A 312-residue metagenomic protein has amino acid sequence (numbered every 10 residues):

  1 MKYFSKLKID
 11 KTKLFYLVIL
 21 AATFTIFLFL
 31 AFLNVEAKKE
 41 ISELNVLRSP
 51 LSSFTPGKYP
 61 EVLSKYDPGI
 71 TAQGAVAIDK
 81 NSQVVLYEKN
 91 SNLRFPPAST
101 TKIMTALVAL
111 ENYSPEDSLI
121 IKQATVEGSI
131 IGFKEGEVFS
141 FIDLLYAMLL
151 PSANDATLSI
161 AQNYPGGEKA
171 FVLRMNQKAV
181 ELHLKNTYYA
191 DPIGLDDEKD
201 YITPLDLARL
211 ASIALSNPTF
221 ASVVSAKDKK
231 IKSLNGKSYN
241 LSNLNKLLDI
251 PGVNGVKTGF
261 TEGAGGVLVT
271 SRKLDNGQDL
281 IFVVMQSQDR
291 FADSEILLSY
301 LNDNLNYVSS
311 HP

Functional and structural regions predicted by a protein language model:
M1-E36: Gram-positive cell-envelope targeting signals
K2-D10, V35-L205, S212-P218: Active-site-adjacent loops and short helices of periplasmic peptidoglycan-processing enzymes
F15-L17, F29-A37, L184-K185, E198-Y201 (+2 more regions): Domain-terminus/edge residues, biased toward the C-terminal soluble/receptor-binding domains of extracytoplasmic
